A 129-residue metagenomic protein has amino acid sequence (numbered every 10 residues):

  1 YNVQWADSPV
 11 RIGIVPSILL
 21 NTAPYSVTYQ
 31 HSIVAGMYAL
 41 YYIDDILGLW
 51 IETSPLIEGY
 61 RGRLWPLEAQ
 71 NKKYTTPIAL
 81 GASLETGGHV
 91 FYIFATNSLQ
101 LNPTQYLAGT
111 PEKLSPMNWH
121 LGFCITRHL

Functional and structural regions predicted by a protein language model:
Y1-W5, P16-I18, M37-Y41, L80-T86 (+2 more regions): Residues on the lipid-exposed face of transmembrane beta-strands in outer-membrane beta-barrel proteins
Q4, V27-Y29, Y41, K72 (+2 more regions): Generic marker of residues within folded, mature protein domains
Q4-A6, S17-Y25, S54-P66, Q70-N71 (+1 more regions): Sequence/structural signature of outer-membrane beta-barrel proteins
D7-I14, D45-I51, G88-I93: Repeated loop/turn-to-beta-strand initiation elements of outer-membrane beta-barrel proteins
V27-L47: A contiguous pocket-lining binding segment that forms or flanks enzyme active sites
Y29-A35, K72-I78, E85-G87, M117-L121: Residues that define the transmembrane beta-barrel architecture of outer-membrane proteins
L40, D44-I46, W50-G87: Surface-exposed substrate-engagement region within the catalytic domains of secreted or surface-exposed extracellular
G88-Y92, S98-Y106, P111-L129: Flexible, glycine-rich linker and terminal segments associated with outer-membrane beta-barrel/transport systems
